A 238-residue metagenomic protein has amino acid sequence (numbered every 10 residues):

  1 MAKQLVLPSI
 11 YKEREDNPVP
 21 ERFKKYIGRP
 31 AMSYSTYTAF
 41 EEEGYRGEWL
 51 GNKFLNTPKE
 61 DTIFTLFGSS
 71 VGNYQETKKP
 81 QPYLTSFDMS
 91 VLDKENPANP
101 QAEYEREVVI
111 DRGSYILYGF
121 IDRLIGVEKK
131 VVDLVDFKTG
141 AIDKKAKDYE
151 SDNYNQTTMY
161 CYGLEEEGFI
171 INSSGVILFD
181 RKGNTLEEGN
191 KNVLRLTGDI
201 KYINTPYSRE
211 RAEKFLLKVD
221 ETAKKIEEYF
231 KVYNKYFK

Functional and structural regions predicted by a protein language model:
M1-V127: Metal-dependent nuclease catalytic cores that hydrolyze phosphodiester bonds in DNA/RNA, characterized by
G47-F54, F137-T139, R195-I200: Short acidic (Asp/Glu) and glycine-rich catalytic loops that position anionic groups and cofactors
E48, N73, D133, M159-E166: Residue-level signal for well-ordered alpha-helical scaffold segments within enzymatic catalytic domains
E76-K79, T139-I142, E165-F169: Hydrophobic/aromatic-lined pockets within catalytic cores
E103, V131, I170-N172: A broad structural signal for short, well-ordered beta-strand segments within beta-sheet-rich domains
V108-Q156: Non-catalytic protein-protein interaction segments used by genome-maintenance enzymes to assemble and couple activities
V127, D148-I177: Metal-dependent nuclease catalytic cores in nucleic-acid-processing enzymes, especially RNase H-like/related
G163-K238: Metal-dependent nuclease catalytic regions and adjoining charged, substrate-binding loops involved in nucleic-acid end
